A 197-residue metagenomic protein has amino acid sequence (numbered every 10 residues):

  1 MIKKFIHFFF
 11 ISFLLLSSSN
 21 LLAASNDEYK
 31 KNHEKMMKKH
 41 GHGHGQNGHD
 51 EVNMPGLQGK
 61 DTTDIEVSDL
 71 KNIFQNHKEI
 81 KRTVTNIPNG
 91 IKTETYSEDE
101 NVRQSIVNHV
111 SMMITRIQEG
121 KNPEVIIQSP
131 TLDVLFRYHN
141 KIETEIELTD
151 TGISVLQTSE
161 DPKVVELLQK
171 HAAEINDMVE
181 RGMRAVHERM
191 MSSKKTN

Functional and structural regions predicted by a protein language model:
M1-F9: Bacterial N-terminal signal peptides that target proteins for export
F8-S17: Bacterial N-terminal signal peptides
S17, L22-N197: Intrinsically disordered, low-complexity terminal tails/loops enriched in metal-binding residues
